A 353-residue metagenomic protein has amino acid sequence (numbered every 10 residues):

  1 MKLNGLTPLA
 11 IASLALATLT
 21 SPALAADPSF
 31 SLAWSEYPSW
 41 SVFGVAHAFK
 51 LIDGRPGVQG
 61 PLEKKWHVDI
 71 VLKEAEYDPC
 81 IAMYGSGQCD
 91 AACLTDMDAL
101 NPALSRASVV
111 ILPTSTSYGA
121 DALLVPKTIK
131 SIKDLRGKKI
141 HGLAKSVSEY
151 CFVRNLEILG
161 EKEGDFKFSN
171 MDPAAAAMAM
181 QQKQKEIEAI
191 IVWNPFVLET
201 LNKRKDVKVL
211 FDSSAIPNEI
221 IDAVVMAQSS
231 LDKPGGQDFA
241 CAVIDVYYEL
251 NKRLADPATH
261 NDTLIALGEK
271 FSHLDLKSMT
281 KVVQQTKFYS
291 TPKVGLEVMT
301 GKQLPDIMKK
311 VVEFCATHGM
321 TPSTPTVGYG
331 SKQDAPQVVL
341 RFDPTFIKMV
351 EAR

Functional and structural regions predicted by a protein language model:
M1-A10: Bacterial N-terminal signal peptides that target proteins for export
L19-A25: Sec/Tat signal peptide C-region and signal peptidase I cleavage site
A26-P173, Q184, E188-N194, L210 (+1 more regions): Short, glycine-/small- and polar/acidic-enriched structural segments that line small-molecule recognition paths
H47, Q88, C93-D96, A103 (+8 more regions): Sec/Tat-exported extracytoplasmic proteins
F168-S169, A174-H273: Pocket-lining segment of extracytoplasmic ligand-binding domains
D232-P322: Secondary-structure end/capping motifs
K309-R353: Conserved C-terminal helix/tail region of periplasmic/extracytoplasmic solute-binding proteins
